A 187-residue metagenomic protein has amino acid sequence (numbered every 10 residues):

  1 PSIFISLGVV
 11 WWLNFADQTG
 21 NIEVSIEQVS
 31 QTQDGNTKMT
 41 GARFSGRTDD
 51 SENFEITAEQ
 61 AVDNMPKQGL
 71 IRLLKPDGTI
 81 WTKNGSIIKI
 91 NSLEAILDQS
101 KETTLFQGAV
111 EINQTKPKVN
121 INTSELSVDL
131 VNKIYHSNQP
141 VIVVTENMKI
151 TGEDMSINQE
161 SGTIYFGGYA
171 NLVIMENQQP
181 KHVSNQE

Functional and structural regions predicted by a protein language model:
P1-E187: Mature-chain termini and adjacent capping regions
